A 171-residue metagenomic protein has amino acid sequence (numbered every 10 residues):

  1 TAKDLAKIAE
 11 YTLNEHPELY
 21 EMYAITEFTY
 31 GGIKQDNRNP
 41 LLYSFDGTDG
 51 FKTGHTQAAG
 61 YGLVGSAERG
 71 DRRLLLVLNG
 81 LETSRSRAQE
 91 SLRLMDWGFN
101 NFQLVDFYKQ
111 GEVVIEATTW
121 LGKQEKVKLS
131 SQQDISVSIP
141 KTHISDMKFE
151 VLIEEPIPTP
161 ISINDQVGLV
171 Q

Functional and structural regions predicted by a protein language model:
K3-Q171: Domain-terminus/edge residues, biased toward the C-terminal soluble/receptor-binding domains of extracytoplasmic
